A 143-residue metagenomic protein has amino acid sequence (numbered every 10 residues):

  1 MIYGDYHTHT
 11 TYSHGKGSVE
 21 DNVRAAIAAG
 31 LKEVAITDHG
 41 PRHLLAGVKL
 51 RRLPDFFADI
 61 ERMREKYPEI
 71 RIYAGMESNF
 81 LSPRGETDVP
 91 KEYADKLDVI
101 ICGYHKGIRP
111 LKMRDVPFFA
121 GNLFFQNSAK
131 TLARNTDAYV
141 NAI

Functional and structural regions predicted by a protein language model:
M1-H7, R114-F118: N-terminal small/glycine-rich loop or linker at the start of catalytic domains across soluble metabolic enzymes
Y3-S13, I36-P41: Histidine-centered catalytic micro-motifs
H7, A26, D38, I72 (+2 more regions): Divalent metal-coordination and catalytic microenvironments
S13-E20: Glycine-rich anion/phosphate-binding loops
E20-A35, A58-E69: Alpha-helical scaffold segments that flank or form the walls of functional sites
L31-R51, D55: Generic amphipathic, hydrophobic interface segment in small proteins and small subunits
A46-I143: Extended substrate/RNA-proximal surfaces in nucleic-acid metabolism proteins
